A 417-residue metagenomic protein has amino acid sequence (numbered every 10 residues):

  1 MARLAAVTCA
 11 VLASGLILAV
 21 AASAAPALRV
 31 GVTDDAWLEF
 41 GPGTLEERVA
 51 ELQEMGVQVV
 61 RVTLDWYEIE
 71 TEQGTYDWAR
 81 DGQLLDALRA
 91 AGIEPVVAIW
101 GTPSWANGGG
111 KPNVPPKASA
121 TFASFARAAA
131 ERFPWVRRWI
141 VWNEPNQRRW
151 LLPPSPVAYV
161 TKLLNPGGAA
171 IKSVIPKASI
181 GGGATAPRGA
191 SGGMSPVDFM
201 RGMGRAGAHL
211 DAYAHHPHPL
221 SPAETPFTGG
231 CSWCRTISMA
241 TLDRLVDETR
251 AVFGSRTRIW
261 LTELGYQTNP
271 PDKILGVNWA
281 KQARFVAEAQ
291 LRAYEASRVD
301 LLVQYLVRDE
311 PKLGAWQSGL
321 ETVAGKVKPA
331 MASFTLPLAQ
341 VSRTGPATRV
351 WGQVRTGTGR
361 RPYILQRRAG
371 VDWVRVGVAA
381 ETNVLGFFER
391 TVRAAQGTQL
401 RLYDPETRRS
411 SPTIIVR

Functional and structural regions predicted by a protein language model:
A2-A24: Secretory targeting and sorting signals
A24-V59, T63-D65: Boundary/entry segment of secreted carbohydrate-active catalytic domains
V32, V60, L88, A129 (+9 more regions): Conserved, mostly hydrophobic/aromatic
L38-E54, A118-A129, G193-M203, A283-L291: Short, acidic/polar
L52-A190, H218-L220: Substrate-binding cleft and catalytic face of glycoside hydrolase catalytic domains, especially the flexible beta-alpha
E72, D77, V96, R132 (+6 more regions): Aromatic-rich peripheral "rim/lid" segments of glycoside hydrolase catalytic domains that contact and position glycan
S119, A123, S155-A280: Noncatalytic carbohydrate-binding groove/subsite architecture in carbohydrate-active enzymes
G386-R390: Short strand-edge motifs at loop-to-beta-strand transitions and within beta-strands of extracellular beta-rich domains
